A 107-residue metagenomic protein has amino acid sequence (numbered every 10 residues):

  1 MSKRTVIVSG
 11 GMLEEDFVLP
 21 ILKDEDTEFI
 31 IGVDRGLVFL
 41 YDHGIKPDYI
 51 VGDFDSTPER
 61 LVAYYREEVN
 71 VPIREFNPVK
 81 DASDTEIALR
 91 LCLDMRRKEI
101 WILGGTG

Functional and structural regions predicted by a protein language model:
M1-T5: Extreme N-terminal starter segment of soluble prokaryotic enzymes
V8-M12, G105-T106: Structural motif
G10-E14, G32, K80-D84: Short secondary-structure boundary/capping elements
M12-L22: Short acidic/polar N-terminal linker immediately downstream of export determinants
I21-K23, R35-G107: Acidic/Gly/His-enriched mid-domain segments of enzyme catalytic cores or analogous surface patches that mediate
